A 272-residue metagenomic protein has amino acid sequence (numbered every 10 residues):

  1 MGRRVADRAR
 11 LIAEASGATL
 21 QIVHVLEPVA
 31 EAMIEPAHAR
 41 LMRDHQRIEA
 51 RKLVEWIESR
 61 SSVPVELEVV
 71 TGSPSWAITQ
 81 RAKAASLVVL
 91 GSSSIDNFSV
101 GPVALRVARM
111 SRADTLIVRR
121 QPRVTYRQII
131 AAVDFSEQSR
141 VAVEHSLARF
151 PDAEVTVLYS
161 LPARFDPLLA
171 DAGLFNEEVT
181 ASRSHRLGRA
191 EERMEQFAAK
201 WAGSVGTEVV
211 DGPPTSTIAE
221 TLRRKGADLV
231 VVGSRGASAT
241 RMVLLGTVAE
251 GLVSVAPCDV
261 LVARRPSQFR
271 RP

Functional and structural regions predicted by a protein language model:
M1, L90, V118-H145, P162-A199 (+4 more regions): Conserved N-terminal glycine/acidic-rich loop preference
M1-P36, Q128-E177, G206, V255-A256: Small/aliphatic-rich secondary-structure junction motif
R8, E27, H38-D44, E55-V88 (+3 more regions): Structural beta-alpha unit
H24, S92-S93, Y159, G233-R235 (+1 more regions): Short secondary-structure boundary segments
M33, Q80, A142, P167-D171 (+3 more regions): Short, well-ordered secondary-structure micro-motifs
V89-R106, T125-Y126, L229-V255, F269-R270: Glycine-rich, Arg-bearing micro-motifs that act as flexible, cationic patches
V89-S92, T115-R120, V260-R264: Short beta-strand elements of ligand-binding domains
A104-Q121: Short, structured interface segments
